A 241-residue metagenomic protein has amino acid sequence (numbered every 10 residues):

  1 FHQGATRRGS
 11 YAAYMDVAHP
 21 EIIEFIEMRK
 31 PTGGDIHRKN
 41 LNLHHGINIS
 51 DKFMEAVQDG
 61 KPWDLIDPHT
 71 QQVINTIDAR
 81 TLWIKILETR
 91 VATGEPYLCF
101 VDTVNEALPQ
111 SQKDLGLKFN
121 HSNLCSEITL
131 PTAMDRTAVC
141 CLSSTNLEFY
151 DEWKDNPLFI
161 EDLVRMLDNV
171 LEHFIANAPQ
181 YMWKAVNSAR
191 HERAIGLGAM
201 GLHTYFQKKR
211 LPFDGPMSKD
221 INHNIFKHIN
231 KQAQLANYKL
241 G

Functional and structural regions predicted by a protein language model:
F1, F25, L202-K209, F226 (+1 more regions): Buried hydrophobic packing segments
F1-E152, N156, Y181-S188, A233-G241: Active-site cavity-forming subdomains of large catalytic enzyme subunits
T6, T70, D162-V186, R190 (+2 more regions): Internal maturation/activation junctions in enzymes
E24, S143-S144, R193-K208: Contiguous, well-ordered alpha-helical segments that form the cores/surfaces of helical PPI scaffolds
T137, C141-L142, D162, M166 (+2 more regions): Generic alpha-helical secondary structure signal
V139, T145-E148, E172, A176 (+1 more regions): Short connector loops/turns at beta-strand edges and beta->alpha or beta->beta junctions
